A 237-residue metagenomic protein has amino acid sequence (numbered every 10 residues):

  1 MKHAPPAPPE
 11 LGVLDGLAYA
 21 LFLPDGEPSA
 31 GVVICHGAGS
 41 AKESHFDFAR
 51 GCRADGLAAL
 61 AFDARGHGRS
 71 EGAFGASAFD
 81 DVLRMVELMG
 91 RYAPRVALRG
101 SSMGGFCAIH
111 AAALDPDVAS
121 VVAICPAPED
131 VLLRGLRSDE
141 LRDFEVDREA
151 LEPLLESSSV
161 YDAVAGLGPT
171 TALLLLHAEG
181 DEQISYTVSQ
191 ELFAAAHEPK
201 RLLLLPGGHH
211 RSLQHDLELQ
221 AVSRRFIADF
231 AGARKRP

Functional and structural regions predicted by a protein language model:
M1-E27: N-terminal cap/lid segment of alpha/beta-hydrolase-fold proteins
A38-R50: The serine-hydrolase catalytic nucleophile loop
A49-R69: Conserved alpha/beta-hydrolase
H67-Y92: Catalytic nucleophile-loop/oxyanion-hole region of alpha/beta-hydrolase and closely related hydrolase-like folds
H110-P153, T171, S212: Hydrolase active-site cap/lid region
L167-T170, L174-H177, D181: Short beta-strand/loop motif that positions the catalytic acidic residue of the alpha/beta-hydrolase fold
E182-V188: Conserved alpha/beta-hydrolase "acid-adjacent" motif
G208-E218: Catalytic histidine-centered segment of alpha/beta-hydrolase-like enzymes
